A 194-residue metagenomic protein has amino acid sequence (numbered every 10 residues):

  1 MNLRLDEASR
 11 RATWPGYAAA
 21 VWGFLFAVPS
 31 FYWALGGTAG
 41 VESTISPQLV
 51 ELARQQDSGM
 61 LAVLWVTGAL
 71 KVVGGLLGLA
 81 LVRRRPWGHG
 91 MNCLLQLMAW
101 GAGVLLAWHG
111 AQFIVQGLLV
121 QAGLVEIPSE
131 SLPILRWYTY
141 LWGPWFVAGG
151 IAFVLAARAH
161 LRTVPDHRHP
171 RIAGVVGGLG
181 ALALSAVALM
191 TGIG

Functional and structural regions predicted by a protein language model:
A8, A12-P15, L79-L94, I151-R171: Cytoplasmic membrane-interface segments at the C-terminal ends of transmembrane helices
W14, S131-A148, H169-V176: Individual transmembrane alpha-helices with interfacial aromatic-anchor signatures
G16-L35: N-terminal signal-anchor transmembrane alpha helix
E42-D57: Perimembrane loop-to-helix junctions flanking transmembrane segments
I45-L49, F113-Y138: Interfacial non-cytosolic loop connecting adjacent transmembrane helices
Q55-L79, W100-V104: Core segments of alpha-helical transmembrane spans in multipass integral membrane proteins
V66-L77, Y140-A156: Hydrophobic cores of alpha-helical transmembrane segments in multi-pass inner/ER membrane proteins, independent
R171-G192: Final/C-terminal transmembrane alpha-helix of multipass membrane proteins
